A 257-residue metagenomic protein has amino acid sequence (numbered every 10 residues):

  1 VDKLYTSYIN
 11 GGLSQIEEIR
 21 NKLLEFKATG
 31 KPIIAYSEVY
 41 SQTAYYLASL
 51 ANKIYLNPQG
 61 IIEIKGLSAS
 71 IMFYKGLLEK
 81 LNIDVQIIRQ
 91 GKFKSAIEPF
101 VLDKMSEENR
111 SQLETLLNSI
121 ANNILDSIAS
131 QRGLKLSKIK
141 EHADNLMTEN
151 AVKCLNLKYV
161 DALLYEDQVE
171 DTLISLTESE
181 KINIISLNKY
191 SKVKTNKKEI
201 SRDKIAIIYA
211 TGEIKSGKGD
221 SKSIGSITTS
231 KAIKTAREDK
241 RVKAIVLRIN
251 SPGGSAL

Functional and structural regions predicted by a protein language model:
V1-K135, K140-D144, T148, I174-L257: Small-residue-centered hinge/linker elements
Y55-L56, V160-E166: Short acidic-hydrophobic, aromatic-tinged amphipathic segments that line or gate anion-handling sites
E166-Q168, T172: Amphipathic alpha-helical
